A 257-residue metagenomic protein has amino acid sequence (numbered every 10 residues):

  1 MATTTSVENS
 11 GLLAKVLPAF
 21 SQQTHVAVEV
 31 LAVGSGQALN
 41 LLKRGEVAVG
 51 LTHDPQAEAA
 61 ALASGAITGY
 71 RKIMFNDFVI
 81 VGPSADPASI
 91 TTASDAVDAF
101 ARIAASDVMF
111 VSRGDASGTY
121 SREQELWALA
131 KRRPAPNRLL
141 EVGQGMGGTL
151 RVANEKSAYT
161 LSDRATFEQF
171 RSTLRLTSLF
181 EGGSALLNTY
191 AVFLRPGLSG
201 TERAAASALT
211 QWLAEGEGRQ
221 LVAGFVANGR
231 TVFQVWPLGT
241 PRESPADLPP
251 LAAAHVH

Functional and structural regions predicted by a protein language model:
A2-A27, L31, G36, N40-E46 (+4 more regions): Exported/periplasmic ABC-transporter solute-binding proteins
L51: N-terminal Rossmann-like NAD(P) cofactor-binding module of classical short-chain dehydrogenase/reductase
D77: Short hydrophobic/aromatic beta-strand or adjacent loop that forms the aromatic wall/cage of a ligand/substrate-binding
I80: Serine endopeptidase catalytic core focused on the charge-relay Asp
